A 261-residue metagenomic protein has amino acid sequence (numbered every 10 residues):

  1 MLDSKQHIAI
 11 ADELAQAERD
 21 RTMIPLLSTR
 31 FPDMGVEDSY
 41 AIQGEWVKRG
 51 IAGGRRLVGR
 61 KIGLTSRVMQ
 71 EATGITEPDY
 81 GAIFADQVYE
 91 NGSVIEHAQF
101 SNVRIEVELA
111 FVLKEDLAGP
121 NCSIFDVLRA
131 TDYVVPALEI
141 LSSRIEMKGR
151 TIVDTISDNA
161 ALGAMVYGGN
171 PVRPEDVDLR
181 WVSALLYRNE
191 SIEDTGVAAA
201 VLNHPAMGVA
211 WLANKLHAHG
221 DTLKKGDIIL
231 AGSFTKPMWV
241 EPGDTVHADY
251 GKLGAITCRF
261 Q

Functional and structural regions predicted by a protein language model:
L2-H204, E241, T245, A255-Q261: Catalytic-core "active-site belt" of small-molecule-metabolizing enzymes, emphasizing His/Asp/Glu-rich regions
A17, H219-T222, L253: Hydrophobic alpha-helical segments
V209-P237: A conserved acidic, glycine/proline-rich C-terminal tail/linker
